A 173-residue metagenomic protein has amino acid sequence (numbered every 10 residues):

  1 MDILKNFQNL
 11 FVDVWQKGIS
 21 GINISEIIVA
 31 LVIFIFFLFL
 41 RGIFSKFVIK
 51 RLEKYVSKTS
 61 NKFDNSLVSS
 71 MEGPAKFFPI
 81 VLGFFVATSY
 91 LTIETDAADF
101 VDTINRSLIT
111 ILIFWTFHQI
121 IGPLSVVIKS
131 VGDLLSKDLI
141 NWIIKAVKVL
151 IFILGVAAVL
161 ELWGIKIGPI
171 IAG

Functional and structural regions predicted by a protein language model:
M1-I24: Short, strongly hydrophobic alpha-helical membrane anchors
S25-G173: Hydrophobic alpha-helical transmembrane segments and their immediate juxtamembrane helical boundaries in integral
